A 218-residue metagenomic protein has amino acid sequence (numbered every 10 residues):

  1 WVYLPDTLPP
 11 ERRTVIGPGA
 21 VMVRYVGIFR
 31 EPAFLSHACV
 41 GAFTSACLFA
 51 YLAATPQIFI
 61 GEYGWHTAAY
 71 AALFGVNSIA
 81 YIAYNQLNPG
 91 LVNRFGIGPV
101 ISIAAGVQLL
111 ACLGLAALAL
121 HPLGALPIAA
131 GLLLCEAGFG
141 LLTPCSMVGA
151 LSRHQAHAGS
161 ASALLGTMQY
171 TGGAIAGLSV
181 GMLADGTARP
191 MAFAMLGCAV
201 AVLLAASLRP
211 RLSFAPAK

Functional and structural regions predicted by a protein language model:
W1-P10, A205-R209: C-terminal membrane-cytosol helix-exit motif in multi-pass small-molecule transporters
P5-A38: Juxtamembrane intracellular "pre-TM" segments in multi-pass secondary transporters
R30-A50, L133-L134: Pair of pore-lining "gating" transmembrane helices in MFS-fold secondary transporters
A53-A68: Short amphipathic helix-loop junctions that connect adjacent transmembrane helices in Major Facilitator Superfamily/SLC
T67-G75, A163: Small-residue hotspots at the loop-to-helix junctions and early N-terminal turns of transmembrane alpha-helices
Y84-G98: Helix-to-loop junctions at the C-terminal end of transmembrane segments in multipass secondary transporters
P99-S146: C-terminal transmembrane helical hairpin of 12-TM major facilitator-type secondary transporters
M147-R189, A194-M195: A late C-terminal transmembrane helix in Major Facilitator Superfamily
